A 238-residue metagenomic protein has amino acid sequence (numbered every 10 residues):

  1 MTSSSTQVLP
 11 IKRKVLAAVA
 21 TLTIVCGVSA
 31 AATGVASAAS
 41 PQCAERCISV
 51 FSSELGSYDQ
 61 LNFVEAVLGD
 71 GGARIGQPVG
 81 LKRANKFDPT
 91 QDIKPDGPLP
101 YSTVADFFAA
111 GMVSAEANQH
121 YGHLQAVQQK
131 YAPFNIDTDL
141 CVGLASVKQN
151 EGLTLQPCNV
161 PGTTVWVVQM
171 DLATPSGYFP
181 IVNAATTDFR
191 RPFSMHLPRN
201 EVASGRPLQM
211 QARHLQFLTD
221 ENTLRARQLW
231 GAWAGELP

Functional and structural regions predicted by a protein language model:
M1-A38: Secretory targeting and sorting signals
T33, N159, T223-A226: Intrinsically disordered, low-complexity regions enriched in Ser/Pro/Gly/Gln/His and often acidic
A39-Q149, V167-Q209, T219-P238: Extracellular glycan-recognition/adhesion modules and their associated mucin-like linkers
V79, G152-P157, R213-L215: Aromatic-rich beta-strand patches that line glycan-recognition/binding surfaces of extracellular proteins
V147-T163: Short helix-loop boundary/capping segments
